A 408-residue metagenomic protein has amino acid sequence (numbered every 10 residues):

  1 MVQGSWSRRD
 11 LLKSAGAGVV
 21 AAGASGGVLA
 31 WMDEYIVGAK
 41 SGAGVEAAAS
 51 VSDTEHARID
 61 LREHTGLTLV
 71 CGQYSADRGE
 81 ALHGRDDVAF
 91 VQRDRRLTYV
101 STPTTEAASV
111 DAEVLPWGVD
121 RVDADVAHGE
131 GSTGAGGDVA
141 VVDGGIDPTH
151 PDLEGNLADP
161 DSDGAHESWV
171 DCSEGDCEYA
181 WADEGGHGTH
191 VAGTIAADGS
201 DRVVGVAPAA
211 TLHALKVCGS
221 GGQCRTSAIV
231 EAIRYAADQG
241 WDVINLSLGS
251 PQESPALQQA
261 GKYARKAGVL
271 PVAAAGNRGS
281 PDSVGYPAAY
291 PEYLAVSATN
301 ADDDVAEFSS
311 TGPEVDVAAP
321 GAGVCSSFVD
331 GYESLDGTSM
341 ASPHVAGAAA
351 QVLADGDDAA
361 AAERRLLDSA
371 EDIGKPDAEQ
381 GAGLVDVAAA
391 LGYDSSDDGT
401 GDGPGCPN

Functional and structural regions predicted by a protein language model:
M1-V20: N-terminal secretory signal peptides and thylakoid transit peptides that target proteins across membranes
V2-Q3, G26-T104, W241-V243: Inhibitory N-terminal propeptides of secreted protease zymogens
L29-M32, A192-A196, H213-G219, G321-A388 (+1 more regions): Hydrolase catalytic cores
A30, A57-L61, G84-D138, I146 (+3 more regions): Protease zymogen maturation seam
S109-T211, C224, A228-A232, I373-G374: Active-site core segment of subtilase-fold serine proteases
L153, L157-A158, E167, D171 (+5 more regions): Catalytic-core environment of secreted peptidases
A214, E231-A232, Q239-L248, Q259-A260 (+3 more regions): C-terminal subdomain of the subtilisin-like protease fold in secreted/lumenal serine endopeptidases
W241-F328, R364-S369: Catalytic-core segments of hydrolase enzymes
